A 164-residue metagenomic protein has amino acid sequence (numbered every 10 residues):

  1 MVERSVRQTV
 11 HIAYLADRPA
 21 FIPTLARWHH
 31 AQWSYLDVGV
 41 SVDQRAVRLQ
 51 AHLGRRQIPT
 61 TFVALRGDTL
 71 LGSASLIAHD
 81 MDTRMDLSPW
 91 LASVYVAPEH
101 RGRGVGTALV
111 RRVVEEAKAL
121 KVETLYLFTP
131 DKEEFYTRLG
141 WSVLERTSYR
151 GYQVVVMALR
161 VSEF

Functional and structural regions predicted by a protein language model:
T9-L25: A short beta-loop-alpha structural element at the N-terminal edge of CoA-dependent acyl/N-acetyltransferase catalytic
S34-V63, L71: Active-site rim helix/loop that mediates acceptor-substrate recognition in acyltransferases
R45, G54, R66, A74-R84: A conserved beta-strand-loop-helix scaffold within acyl/acetyltransferase catalytic domains
T61-V63, T69-H79, W90, Y95: Conserved beta-strand in the GNAT
V94, L125-L127: Conserved hydrophobic beta-strand within the GNAT/NAT acetyltransferase core sheet that lines the active-site cleft
H100, G104-R112: Conserved acetyl-CoA pyrophosphate-binding loop and the N-cap/start of the following alpha-helix in GNAT-like
A119, E123, P130-Q153: Conserved active-site alpha-helix within GNAT-family acetyltransferase domains
